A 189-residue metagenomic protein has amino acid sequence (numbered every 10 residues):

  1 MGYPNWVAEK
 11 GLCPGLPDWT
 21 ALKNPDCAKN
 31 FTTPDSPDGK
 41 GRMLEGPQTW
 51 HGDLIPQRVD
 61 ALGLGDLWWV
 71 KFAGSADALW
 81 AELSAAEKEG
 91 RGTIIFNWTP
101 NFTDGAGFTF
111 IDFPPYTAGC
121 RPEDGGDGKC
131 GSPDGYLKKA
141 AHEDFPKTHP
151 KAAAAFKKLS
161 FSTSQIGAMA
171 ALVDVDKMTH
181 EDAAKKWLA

Functional and structural regions predicted by a protein language model:
M1-L44: A conserved helix-loop-strand patch within extracytoplasmic ligand-binding domains of the periplasmic binding
M1-P14, D134-T148, A171-L172: A bilobed periplasmic-binding-protein/Venus flytrap-type ligand-binding module shared by bacterial periplasmic
W19, G52, P56, A76-W80 (+4 more regions): Extracytoplasmic/secreted envelope proteins and their assembly/folding machinery, especially bacterial periplasmic
N24-C27, D60-L64, S84-R91, K157-S164 (+1 more regions): Sec-exported extracytoplasmic/periplasmic mature domains
N30-S36, W68-A73, A168-L172: Surface-exposed patches in mature extracellular/periplasmic domains of secreted proteins
G39-T117, P122: Ligand-binding pocket segment of bilobal, Venus flytrap-like solute-binding proteins
P100-S160: C-terminal lobe and pocket-closing loops of periplasmic/extracytoplasmic Venus-flytrap solute-binding proteins
A153-A189: C-terminal functional modules
